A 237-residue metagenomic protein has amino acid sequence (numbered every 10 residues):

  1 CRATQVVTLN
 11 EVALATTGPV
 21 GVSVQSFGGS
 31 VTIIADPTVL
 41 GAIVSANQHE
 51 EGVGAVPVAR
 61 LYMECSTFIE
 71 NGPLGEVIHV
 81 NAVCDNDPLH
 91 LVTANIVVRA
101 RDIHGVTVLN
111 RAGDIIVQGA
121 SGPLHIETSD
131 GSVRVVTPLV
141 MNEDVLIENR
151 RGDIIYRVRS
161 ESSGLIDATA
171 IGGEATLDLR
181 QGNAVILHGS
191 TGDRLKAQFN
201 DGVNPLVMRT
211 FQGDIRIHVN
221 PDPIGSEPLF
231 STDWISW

Functional and structural regions predicted by a protein language model:
C1-Q25, S30-L109, H125, D144-L146 (+2 more regions): Acidic (Asp/Glu) and glycine-rich low-complexity loops/linkers that are typically intrinsically disordered
H49, G113, G131, G152 (+2 more regions): Hydrophobic lipid-interacting interfaces of membrane-associated proteins
V106-V140: Right-handed parallel beta-helix
I115, V133-V136, I154-R157, I217-H218: Beta-strand-rich extracellular passenger or scaffold domains
I116, P123, E143-D144, I155 (+2 more regions): A general structural signal for short secondary-structure boundary/capping elements
T137-V145, N149, I155-V158: Flexible, glycine-rich surface segments
